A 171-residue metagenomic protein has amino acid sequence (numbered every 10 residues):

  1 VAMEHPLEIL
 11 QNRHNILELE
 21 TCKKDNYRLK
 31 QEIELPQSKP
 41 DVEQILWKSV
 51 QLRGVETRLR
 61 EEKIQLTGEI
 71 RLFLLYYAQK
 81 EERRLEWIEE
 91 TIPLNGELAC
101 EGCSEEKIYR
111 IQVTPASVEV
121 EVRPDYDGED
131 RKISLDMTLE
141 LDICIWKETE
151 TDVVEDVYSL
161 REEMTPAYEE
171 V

Functional and structural regions predicted by a protein language model:
V1-V171: Viral structural modules
